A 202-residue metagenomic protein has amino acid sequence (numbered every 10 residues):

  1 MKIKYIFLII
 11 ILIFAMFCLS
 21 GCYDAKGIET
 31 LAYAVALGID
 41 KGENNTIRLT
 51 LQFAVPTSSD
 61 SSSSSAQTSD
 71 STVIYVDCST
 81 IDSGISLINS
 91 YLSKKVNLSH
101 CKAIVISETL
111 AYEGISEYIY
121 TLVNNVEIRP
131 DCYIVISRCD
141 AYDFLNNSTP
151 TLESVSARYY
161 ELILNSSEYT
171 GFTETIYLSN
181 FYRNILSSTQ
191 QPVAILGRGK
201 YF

Functional and structural regions predicted by a protein language model:
K2-F202: Membrane-proximal alpha-helical signals and transmembrane carboxylates
